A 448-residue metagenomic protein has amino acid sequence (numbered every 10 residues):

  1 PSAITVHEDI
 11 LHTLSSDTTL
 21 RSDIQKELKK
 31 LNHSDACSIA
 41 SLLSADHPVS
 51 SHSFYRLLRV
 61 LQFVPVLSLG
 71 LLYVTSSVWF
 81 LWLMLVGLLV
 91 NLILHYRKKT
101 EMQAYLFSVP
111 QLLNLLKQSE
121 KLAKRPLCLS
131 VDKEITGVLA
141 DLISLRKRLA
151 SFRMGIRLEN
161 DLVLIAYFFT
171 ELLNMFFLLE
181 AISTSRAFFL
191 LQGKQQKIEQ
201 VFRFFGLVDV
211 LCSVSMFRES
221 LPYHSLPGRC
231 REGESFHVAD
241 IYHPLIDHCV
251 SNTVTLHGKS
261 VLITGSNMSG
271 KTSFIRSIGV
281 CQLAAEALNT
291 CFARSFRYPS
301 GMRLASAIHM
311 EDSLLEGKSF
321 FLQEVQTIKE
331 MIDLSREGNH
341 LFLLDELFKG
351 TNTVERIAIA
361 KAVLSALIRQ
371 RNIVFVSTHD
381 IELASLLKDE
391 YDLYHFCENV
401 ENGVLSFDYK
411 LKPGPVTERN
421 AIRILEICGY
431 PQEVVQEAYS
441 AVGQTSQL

Functional and structural regions predicted by a protein language model:
P1-S266, F274-I275, G279-R303, Q326-T327: Alpha-helical coupling/stalk and coiled-coil linker elements that connect catalytic or binding modules and transmit
W79, L83, L94, V214 (+1 more regions): ATPase nucleotide-binding head domains, primarily ABC-like/P-loop NTPase cores
